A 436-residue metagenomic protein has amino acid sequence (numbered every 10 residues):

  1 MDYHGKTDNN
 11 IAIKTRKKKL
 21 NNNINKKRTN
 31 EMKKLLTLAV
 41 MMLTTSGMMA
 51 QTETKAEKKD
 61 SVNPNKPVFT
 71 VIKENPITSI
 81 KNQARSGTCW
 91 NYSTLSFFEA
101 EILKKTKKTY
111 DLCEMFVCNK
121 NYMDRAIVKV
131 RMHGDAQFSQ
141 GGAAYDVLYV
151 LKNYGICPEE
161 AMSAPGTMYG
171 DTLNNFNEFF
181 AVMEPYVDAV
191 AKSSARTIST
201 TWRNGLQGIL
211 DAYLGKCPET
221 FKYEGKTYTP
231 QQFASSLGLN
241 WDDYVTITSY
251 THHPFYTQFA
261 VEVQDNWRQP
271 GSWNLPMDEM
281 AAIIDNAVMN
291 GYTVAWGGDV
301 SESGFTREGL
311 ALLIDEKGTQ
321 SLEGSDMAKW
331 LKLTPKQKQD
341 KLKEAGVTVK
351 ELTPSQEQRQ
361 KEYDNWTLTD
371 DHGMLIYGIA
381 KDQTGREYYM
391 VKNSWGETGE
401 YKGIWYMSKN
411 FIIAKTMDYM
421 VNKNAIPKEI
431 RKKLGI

Functional and structural regions predicted by a protein language model:
M1, K104, I379-A380: Short regulatory "switch" loops immediately downstream of catalytic or recognition motifs within protein catalytic
M1-R16, L20-E53: Bacterial Sec-dependent N-terminal signal peptides
T37-V40, S79, K107, N286 (+1 more regions): Generic marker of residues within folded, mature protein domains
L43, F97, E302: Surface-exposed, flexible loop/turn segments at secondary-structure boundaries
Q51-S61: Cleaved targeting-peptide boundary
P64-G238, D242-H253, F259-N266, G271-V294 (+1 more regions): Active-site nucleophile-adjacent alpha helix/oxyanion-hole segment immediately C-terminal to the catalytic cysteine
N204-I436: Active-site signature of cysteine proteases
